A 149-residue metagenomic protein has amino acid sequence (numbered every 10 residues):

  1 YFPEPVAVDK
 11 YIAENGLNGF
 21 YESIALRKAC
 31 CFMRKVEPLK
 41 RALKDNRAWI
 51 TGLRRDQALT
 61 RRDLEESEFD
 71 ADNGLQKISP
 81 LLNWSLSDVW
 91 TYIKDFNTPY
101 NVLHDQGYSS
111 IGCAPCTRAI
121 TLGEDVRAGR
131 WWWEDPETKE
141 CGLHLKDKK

Functional and structural regions predicted by a protein language model:
Y1-K149: Nucleotide-activated chemistry modules centered on ATP-dependent adenylation/adenylyltransferase
